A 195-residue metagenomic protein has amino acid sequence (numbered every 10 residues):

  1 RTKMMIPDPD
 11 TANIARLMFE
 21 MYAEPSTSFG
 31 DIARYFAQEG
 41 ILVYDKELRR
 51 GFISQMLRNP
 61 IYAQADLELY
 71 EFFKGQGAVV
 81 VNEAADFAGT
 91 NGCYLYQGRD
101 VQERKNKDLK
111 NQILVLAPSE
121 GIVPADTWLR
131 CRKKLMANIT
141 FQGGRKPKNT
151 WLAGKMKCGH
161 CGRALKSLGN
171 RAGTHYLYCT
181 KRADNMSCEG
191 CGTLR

Functional and structural regions predicted by a protein language model:
R1-L194: Conserved catalytic breakage-reunion loop centered on the nucleophilic residue
